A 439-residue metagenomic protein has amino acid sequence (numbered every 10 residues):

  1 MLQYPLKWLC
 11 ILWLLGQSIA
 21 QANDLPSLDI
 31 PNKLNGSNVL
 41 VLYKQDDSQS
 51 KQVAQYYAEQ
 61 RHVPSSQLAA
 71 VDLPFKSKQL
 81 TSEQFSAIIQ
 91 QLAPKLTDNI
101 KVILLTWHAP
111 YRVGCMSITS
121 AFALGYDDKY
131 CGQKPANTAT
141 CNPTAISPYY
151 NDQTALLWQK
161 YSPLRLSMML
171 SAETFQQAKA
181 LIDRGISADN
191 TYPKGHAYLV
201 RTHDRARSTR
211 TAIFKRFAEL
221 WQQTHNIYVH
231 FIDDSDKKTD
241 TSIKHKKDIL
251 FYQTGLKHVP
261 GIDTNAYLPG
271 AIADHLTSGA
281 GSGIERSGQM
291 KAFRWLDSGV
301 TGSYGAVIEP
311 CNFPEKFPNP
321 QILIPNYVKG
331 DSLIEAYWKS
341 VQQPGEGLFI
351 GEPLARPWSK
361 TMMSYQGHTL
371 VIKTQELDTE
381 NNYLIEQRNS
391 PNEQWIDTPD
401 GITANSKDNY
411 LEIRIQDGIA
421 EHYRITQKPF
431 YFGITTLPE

Functional and structural regions predicted by a protein language model:
M1-L9: Bacterial N-terminal signal peptides that target proteins for export
Q3-Y4, N226, Q427: Short, flexible coil/linker elements and helix-boundary hinge sites characteristic of intrinsically disordered
W8-Q17: Bacterial N-terminal signal peptides
S18-A22: Sec/Tat signal peptide C-region and signal peptidase I cleavage site
N23-V371: Cysteine-dependent hydrolase recognition
L354-E439: Low-complexity, Ser/Thr/Pro-rich intrinsically disordered linker/stalk segments at domain junctions
